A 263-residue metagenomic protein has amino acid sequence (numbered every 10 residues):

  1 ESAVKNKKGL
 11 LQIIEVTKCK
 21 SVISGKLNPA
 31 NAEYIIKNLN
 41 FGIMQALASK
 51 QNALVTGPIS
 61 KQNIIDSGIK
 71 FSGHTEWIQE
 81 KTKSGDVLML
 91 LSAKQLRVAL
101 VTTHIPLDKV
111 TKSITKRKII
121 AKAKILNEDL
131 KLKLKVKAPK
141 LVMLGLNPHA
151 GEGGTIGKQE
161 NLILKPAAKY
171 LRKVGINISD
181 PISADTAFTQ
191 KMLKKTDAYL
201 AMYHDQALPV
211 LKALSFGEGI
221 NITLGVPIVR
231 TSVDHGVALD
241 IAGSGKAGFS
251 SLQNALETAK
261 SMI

Functional and structural regions predicted by a protein language model:
E1, T75-S84: A glycine-rich helix N-cap at a beta->alpha junction
E1-H74, R117-M202, Q206-N221, V226-T231 (+2 more regions): Contiguous, glycine/small-aliphatic-enriched amphipathic segments in soluble metabolic enzymes
V16-C19, L88, A93-Q95: Flexible glycine-/small-residue-enriched beta->alpha junction loops that bind anionic phosphate/pyrophosphate groups
W77, M89, V98-L100, I228-R230: Conserved hydrophobic/aromatic beta-strand scaffold that supports enzyme active sites
Q79, V87-L90, K131-K133: A generic local secondary-structure boundary/capping motif
L91-K122: Ligand-binding beta-strand-loop-alpha-helix segment within the catalytic cores of soluble metabolic enzymes
